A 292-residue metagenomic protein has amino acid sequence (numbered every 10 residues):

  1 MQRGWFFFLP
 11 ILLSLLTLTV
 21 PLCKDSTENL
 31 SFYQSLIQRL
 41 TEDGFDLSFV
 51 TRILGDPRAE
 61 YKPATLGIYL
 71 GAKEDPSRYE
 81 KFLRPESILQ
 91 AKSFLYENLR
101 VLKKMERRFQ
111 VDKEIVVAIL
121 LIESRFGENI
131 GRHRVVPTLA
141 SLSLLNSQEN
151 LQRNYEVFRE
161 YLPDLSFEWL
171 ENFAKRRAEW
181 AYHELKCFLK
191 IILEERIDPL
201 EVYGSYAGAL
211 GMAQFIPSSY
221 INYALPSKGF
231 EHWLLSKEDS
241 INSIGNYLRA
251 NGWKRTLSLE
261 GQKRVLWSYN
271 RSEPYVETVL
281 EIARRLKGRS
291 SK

Functional and structural regions predicted by a protein language model:
M1-G208, M212-K292: Cell-wall glycan-active module
